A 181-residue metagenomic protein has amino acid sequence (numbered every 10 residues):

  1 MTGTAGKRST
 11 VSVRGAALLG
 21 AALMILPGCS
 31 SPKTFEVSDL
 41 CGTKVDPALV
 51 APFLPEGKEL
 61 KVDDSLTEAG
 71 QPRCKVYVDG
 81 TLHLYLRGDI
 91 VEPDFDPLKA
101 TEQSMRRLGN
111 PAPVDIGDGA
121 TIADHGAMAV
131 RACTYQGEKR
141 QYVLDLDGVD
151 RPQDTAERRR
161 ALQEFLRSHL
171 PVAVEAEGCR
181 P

Functional and structural regions predicted by a protein language model:
M1-T2, E157: N-terminal amphipathic/basic-hydrophobic helices that include classical n-h-c signal peptides and signal-anchor
T2-A17: Bacterial N-terminal signal peptides that target proteins for export
L19-L23: Alpha-helical transmembrane segments
I25-G28: C-terminal motif of bacterial Sec signal peptides marking the signal peptidase cleavage site
S31-P181: A small/polar (G/S/T-enriched), proline-flanked helix-loop surface module common in exported/cell-envelope proteins
